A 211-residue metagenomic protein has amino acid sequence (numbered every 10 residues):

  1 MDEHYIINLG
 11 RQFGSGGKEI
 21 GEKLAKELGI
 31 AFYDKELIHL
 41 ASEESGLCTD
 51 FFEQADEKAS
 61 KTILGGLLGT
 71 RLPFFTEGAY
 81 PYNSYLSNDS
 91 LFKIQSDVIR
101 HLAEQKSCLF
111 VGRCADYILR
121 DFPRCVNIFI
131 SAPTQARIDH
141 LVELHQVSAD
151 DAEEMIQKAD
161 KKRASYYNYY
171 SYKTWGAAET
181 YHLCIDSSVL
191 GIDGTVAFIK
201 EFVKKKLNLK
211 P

Functional and structural regions predicted by a protein language model:
E3-R11, K106: Pre-Walker A (Motif I) flank of P-loop NTPase domains
L9-E22: Glycine-rich phosphate-binding P-loop
A31-S42: Short beta-strand-centered segment that lines the nucleotide-binding/catalytic pocket of NTP-utilizing
S42-S107: ATP-dependent small-molecule kinase phosphotransfer cores that center on conserved nucleotide phosphate-binding segments
K58-L67, L72, S148-I192: Small-molecule kinase domains that catalyze NTP-dependent phosphoryl transfer to phosphate-bearing small molecules
S96, I192-K200: Short, amphipathic alpha-helical "lid/cap" segments that border enzyme active or binding sites
L102, A115-D121: RNA pseudouridine synthases
D121-E143, A149-Q157: Conserved phosphate-donor/acceptor-positioning beta-strand/loop module used by diverse small-molecule
